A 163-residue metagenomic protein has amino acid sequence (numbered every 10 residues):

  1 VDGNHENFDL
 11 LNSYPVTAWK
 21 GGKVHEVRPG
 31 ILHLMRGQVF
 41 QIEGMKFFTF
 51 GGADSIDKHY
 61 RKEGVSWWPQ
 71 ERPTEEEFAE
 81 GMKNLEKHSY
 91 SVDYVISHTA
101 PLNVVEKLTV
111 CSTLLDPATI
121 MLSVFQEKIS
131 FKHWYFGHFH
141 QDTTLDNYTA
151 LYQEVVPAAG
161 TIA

Functional and structural regions predicted by a protein language model:
V1-D2, H33-L34, F47-D54, V95-A100 (+2 more regions): Long, contiguous hydrophobic alpha-helical segments, chiefly transmembrane helices and signal peptides
V1-Q41, V110-C111, L115-L122, E127-K128 (+2 more regions): Core catalytic region of metal-dependent phosphoesterases/phosphodiesterases, especially metallo-beta-lactamase-like
N4-L10, F40, S55-K58, P101-V105 (+1 more regions): Active-site environment of divalent metal-dependent phosphoester hydrolases
Y14-A18, S55, K62-E63, Y148: Amphipathic, positively biased hydrophobic alpha-helical segments used for protein targeting and membrane insertion
V16, E43-M45, Y90-S91, S130 (+1 more regions): Short glycine/proline-enriched coil/turn segments at helix->beta-strand junctions
G22-P29, Q38, I42-S112: Active-site-proximal loop/helix segment associated with metal-binding centers of metalloenzymes
F47, Y135-A163: C-terminal capping/extension of enzyme domains
